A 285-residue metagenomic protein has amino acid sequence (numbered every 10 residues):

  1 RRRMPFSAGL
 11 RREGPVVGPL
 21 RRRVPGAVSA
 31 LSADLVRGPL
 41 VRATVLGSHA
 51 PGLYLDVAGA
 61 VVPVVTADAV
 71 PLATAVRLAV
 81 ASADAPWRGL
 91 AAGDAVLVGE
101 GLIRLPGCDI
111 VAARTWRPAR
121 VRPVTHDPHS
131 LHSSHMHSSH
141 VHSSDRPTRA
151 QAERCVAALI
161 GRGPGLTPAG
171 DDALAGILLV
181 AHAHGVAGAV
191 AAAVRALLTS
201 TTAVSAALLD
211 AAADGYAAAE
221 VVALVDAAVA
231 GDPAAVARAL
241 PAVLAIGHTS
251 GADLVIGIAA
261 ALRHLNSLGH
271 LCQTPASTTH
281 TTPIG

Functional and structural regions predicted by a protein language model:
R1-R3: Short, Lys/Arg-enriched N-terminal segments with co-localized hydrophobic residues within the first ~10-30 amino acids
P5-S134, H140-R154, G165-G170, A183 (+7 more regions): Phosphate/adenylate-binding glycine loop and adjacent helical scaffold
S133-H142, G176, S277-T282: Intrinsically disordered, low-complexity proline-rich regions
I160-P168, A211, P241-T249: A short glycine/serine-rich beta->alpha loop
L166-A181, S250-L262: Conserved phosphate/anionic-ligand binding catalytic regions in large, soluble enzymes, centered on
E220-L224: A translation/RNA-centric and nucleic-acid-associated enzymatic feature enriched in Class II aminoacyl-tRNA synthetases
V225-G285: Acidic, carboxylate-rich catalytic segments that either coordinate divalent cations
